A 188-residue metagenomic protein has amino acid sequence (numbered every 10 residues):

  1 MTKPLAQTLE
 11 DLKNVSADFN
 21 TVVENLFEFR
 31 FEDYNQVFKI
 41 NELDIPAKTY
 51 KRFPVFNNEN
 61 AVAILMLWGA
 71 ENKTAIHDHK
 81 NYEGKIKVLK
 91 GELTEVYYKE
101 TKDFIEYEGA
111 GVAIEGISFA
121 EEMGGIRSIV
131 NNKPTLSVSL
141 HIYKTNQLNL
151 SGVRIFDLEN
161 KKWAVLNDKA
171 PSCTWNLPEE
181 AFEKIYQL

Functional and structural regions predicted by a protein language model:
M1-N35: N-terminal leader/capping segments at the start of a protein or of a new domain
E42-A70: A short glycine-rich, His/Asp/Glu-containing loop-to-beta-strand
L65-H79, A113, E122-G124: Conserved short histidine dyad/triad with adjacent acidic residue
A70, N81-T94, E100: Glycine- and acidic-residue-biased ligand/ion/polar-headgroup-sensing regions
A75-H77, E95-V96, A120-E121, I126-N132: Short beta-strand His + acidic residue motifs that chelate non-heme Fe in jelly-roll/DSBH and cupin folds
K85, T135-L150: A short hydrophobic beta-strand segment most commonly corresponding to one strand of the jelly-roll/cupin
E100-S128, A164, D168: Short acidic-glycine-tyrosine-enriched beta hairpin
T145-L188: Conserved double-stranded beta-helix
